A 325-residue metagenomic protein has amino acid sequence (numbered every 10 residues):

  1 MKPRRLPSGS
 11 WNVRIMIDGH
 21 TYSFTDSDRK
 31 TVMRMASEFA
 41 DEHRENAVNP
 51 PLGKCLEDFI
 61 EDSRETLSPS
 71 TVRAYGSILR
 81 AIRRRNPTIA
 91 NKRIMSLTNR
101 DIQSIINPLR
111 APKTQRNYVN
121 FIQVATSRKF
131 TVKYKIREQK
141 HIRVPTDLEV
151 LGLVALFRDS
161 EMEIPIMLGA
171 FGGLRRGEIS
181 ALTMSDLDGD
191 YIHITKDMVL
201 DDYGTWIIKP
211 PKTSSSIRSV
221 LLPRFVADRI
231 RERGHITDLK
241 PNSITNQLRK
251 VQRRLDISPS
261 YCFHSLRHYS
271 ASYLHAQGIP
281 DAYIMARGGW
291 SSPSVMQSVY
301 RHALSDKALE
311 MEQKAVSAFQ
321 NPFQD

Functional and structural regions predicted by a protein language model:
P3, D202, K209-S219, R224-V226 (+1 more regions): C-terminal secondary-structure termini that scaffold catalytic or DNA-interacting sites
P3, E149, M167-M198, A282: Short, charged phosphate-coordinating catalytic segments
P3, I78-R85, K92-K135, Q139 (+1 more regions): N-terminal DNA-binding recognition helix of tyrosine site-specific recombinases/integrases
R5-R100: N-terminal DNA-binding module of tyrosine recombinases/phage integrases
W11-I15, I192-I194, V220-L222: Short beta-strand motif preference
P112, V132-L182: Basic, Lys/Arg- and aromatic-enriched nucleic-acid-binding interface segment
V144, M198, G288-Q313: Catalytic-site neighborhood detector that most strongly recognizes the C-terminal catalytic loop/helix of tyrosine
A155, D159-S160, V220, G234-D238 (+2 more regions): Short, basic (Lys/Arg/His-rich) helix/loop patches that form interaction surfaces in the mid-to-C-terminal regions
